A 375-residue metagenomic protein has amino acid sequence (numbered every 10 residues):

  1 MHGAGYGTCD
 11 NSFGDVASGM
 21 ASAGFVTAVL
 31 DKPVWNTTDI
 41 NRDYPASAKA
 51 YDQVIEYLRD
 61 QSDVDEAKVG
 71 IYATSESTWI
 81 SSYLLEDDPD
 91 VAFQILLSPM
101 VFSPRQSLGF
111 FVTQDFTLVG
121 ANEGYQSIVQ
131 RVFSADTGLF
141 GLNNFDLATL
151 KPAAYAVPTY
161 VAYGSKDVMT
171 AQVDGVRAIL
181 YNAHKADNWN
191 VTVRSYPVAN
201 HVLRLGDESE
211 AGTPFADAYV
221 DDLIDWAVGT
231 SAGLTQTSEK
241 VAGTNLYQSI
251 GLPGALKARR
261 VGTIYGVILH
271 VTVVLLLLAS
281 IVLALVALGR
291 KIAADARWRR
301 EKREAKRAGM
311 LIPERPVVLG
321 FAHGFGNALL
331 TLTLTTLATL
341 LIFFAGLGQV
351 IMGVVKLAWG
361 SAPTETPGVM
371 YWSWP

Functional and structural regions predicted by a protein language model:
M1-S238: Soluble extramembrane regions of membrane proteins in the secretory/endomembrane system
T244-P375: Extended non-globular C-terminal regions
